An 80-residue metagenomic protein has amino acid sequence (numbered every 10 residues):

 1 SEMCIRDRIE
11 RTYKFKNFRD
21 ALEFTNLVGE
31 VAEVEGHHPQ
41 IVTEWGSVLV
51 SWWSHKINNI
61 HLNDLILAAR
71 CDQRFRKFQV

Functional and structural regions predicted by a protein language model:
M3-I5: Short, small-residue-biased leader/transition segments that mark boundaries at the very start of proteins
D7, V48: A broad, low-specificity signal marking well-ordered, structured residues that form hydrophobic/aromatic
R8-K16: Short, well-ordered beta-strand elements within core beta-sheets of diverse protein domains
N17-N26: Short amphipathic alpha-helices within nucleic acid-binding modules
N26-L27, A69: Solvent-exposed alpha-helix faces
G29-P39, F75-F78: Short arginine-rich
H38-S47: Amphipathic, hydrophobic secondary-structure cores in small proteins
S51-K77: C-terminal structural segments of small proteins and small subunits
